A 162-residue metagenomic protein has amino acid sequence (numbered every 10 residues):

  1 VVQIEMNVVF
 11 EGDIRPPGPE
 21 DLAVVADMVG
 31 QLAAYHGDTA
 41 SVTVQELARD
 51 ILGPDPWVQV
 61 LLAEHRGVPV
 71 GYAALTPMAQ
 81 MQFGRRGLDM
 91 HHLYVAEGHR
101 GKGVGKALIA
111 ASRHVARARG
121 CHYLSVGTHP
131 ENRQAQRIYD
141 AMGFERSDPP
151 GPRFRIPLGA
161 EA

Functional and structural regions predicted by a protein language model:
G12-D27: A short beta-loop-alpha structural element at the N-terminal edge of CoA-dependent acyl/N-acetyltransferase catalytic
D27-S41, M81: Helix-loop element at the rim of GNAT/NAT acetyltransferase active sites that forms part of the acceptor-substrate
T39-V60: Active-site rim helix/loop that mediates acceptor-substrate recognition in acyltransferases
L62, V68-P77, D89, Y94: Conserved beta-strand in the GNAT
V95, G101-H114, R137, A141: Conserved acetyl-CoA-binding loop-helix of GNAT-fold acetyltransferases
R100, S125-A135, R153-P157: Conserved beta-strand-loop-alpha-helix junction that forms the acyl-donor binding cleft
K106, P130-P149: Conserved active-site alpha-helix within GNAT-family acetyltransferase domains
A116-T128: Conserved GNAT acetyl-CoA-binding A-motif
